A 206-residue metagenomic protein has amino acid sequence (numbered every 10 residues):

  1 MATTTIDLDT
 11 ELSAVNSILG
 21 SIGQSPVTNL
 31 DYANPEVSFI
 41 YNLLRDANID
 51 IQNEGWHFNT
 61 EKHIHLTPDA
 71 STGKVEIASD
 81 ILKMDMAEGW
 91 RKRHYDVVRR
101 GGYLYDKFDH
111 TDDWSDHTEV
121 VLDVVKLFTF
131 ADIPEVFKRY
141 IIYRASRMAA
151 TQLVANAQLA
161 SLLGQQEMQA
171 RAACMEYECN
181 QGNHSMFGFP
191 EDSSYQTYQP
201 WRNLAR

Functional and structural regions predicted by a protein language model:
M1-R206: Glycine-enriched, solvent-exposed interface loops adjoining structured elements
